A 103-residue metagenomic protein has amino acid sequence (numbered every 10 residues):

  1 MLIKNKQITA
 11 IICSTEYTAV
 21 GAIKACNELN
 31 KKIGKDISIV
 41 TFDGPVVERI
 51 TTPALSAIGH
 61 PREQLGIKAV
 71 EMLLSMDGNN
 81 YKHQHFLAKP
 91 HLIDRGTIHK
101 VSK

Functional and structural regions predicted by a protein language model:
L2-K103: Flexible loop/turn connectors
